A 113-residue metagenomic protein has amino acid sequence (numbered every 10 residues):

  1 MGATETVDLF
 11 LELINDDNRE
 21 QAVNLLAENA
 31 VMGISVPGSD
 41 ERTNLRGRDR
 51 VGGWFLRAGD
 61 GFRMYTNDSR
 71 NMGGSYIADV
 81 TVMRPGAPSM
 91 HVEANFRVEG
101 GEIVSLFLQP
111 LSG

Functional and structural regions predicted by a protein language model:
M1, T43-L45, G86: Alpha-helical interaction segments
M1-E20, N24: Short, low-complexity N-terminal intrinsically disordered segments enriched in polar/charged residues
F10, Q21-V23, A30, G47 (+3 more regions): Hydrophobic pocket/interface hotspot
E28-S69: A solvent-exposed, acidic/Ser-Thr-rich amphipathic alpha-helical stretch
G52-G113: A beta-strand edge to alpha-helix "cap/lid" segment located at domain peripheries
